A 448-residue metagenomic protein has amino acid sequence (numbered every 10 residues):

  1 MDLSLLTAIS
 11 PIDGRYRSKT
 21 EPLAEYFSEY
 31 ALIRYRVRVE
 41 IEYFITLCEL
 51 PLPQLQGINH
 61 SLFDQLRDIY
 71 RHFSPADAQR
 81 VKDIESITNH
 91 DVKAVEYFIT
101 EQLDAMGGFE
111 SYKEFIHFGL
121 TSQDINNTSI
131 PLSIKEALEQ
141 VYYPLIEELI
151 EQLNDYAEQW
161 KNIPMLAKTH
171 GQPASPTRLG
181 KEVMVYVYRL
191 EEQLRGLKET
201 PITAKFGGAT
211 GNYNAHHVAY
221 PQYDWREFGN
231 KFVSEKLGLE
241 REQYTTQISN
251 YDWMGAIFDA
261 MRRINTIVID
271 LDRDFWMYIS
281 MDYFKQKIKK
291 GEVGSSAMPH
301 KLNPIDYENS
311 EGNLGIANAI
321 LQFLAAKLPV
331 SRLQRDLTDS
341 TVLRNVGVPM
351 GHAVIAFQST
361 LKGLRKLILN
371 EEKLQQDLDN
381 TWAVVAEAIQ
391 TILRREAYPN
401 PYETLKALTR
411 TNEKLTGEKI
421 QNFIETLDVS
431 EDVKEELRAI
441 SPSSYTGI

Functional and structural regions predicted by a protein language model:
M1-R34, V39, S61, E85-N89 (+2 more regions): Glycine-rich cofactor/substrate-binding loops
D2-Y213, Y220-F232, G294-S295, Y307-N309 (+4 more regions): A helix-coil-helix interface module used to build multimeric assemblies and to scaffold catalytic/cofactor sites
E42-L47, F98, Q102, A137 (+17 more regions): Generic, well-ordered alpha-helical scaffold segments in large soluble proteins
D104-E110, K198-P201, S280-Y283, N318-Q322 (+1 more regions): Proline-centered turn/helix-capping motifs that create local helix->coil transitions or kinks
K135-Y143, E147-I150, N154, M184-V187 (+7 more regions): Short amphipathic alpha-helical segments with heptad-repeat character
Y156, W160-I163, L197-T200, A204 (+6 more regions): Hydrophobic stripe of amphipathic alpha-helices that form coiled-coil interfaces
Q193, E240, T246-R332: Glycine-rich anion/phosphate-binding loop at the beta-strand->alpha-helix junction
Y223-Q247, Y251: Active-site-adjacent "gating/activation" loops or surface patches in catalytic cores
